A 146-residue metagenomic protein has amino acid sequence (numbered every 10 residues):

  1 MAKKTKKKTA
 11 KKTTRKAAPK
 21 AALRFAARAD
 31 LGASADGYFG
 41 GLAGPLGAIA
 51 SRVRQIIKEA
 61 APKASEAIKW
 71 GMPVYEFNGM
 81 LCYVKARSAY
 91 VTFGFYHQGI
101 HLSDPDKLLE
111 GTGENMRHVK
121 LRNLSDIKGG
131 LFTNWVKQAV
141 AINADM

Functional and structural regions predicted by a protein language model:
M1-M146: Charge-dense, helix-prone N-terminal extensions
